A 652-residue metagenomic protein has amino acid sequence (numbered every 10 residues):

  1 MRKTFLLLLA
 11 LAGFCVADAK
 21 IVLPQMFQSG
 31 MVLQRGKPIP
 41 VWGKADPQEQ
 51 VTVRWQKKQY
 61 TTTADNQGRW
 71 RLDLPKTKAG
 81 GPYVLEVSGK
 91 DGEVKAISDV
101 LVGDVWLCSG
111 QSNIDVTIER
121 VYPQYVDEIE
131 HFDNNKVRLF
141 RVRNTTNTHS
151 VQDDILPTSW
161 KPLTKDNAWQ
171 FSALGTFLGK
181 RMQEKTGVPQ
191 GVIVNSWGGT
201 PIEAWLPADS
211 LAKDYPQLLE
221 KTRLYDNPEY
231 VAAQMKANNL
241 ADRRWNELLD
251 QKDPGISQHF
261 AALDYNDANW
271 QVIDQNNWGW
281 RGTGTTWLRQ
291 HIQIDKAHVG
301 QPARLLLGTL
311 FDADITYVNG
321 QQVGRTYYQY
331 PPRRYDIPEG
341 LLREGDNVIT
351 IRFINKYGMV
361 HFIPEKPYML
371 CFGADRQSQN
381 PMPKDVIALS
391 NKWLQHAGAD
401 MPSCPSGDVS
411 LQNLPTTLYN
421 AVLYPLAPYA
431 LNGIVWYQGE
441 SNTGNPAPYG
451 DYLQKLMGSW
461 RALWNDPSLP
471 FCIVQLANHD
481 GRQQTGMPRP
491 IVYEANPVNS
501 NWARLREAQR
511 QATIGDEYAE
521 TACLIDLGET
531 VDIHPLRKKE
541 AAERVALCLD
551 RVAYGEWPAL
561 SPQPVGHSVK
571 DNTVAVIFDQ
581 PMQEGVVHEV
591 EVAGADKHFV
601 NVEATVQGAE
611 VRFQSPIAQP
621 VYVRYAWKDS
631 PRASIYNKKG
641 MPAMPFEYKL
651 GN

Functional and structural regions predicted by a protein language model:
A19-P47, S98-C108, D115, D274-G279 (+2 more regions): Non-catalytic, glycine-rich low-complexity segments
K20, M26-V102, M359: Ser/Thr-rich low-complexity repeats and stalk/linker segments
K57-G80, T309, T316-P367: Beta-strand-rich ligand-recognition modules
Q59, D579-N652: C-terminal beta-sandwich/jelly-roll accessory domains of carbohydrate-active enzymes
G80-K90, V348-I351, P620-W627: Short, aromatic- and glycine-rich surface loops/edge beta-strands on solvent-exposed regions
E93-P162, I193-N276, D346-Y429: An acidic-aromatic loop/edge-strand motif
K236-V272, L505-N572, P581-V587: Catalytic cores of secreted or luminal carbohydrate-active enzymes
W270, I292-G320, I349-I351: Aromatic-lined ligand-binding clefts that engage carbohydrates, nucleic acids, or primary amines
